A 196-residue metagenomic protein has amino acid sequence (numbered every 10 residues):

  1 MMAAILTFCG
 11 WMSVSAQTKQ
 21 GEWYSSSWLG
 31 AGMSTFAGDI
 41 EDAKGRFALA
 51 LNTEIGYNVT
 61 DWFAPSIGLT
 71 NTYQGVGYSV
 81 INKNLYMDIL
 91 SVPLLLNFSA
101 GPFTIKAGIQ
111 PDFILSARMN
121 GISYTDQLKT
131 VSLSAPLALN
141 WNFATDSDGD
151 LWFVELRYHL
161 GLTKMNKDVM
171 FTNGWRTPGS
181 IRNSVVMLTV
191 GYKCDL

Functional and structural regions predicted by a protein language model:
M1-W28, V186, V190, C194-L196: Bacterial Sec-dependent N-terminal signal peptides
A16-N58, P65, D195: Short glycine/proline- and aromatic-enriched beta-strand/turn motifs that initiate or cap beta-hairpins
K19-S27, D61-P65, G101-I105, D148-W152 (+1 more regions): Outer-envelope beta-barrel architecture signal
G21-S25, A43-L49, Y86-L90, G101 (+2 more regions): Residues that define the transmembrane beta-barrel architecture of outer-membrane proteins
L29-M33, L51-Y57, L69-N71, V92-F98 (+4 more regions): Residues on the lipid-exposed face of transmembrane beta-strands in outer-membrane beta-barrel proteins
A37-E41, Y78-K83, M119-L128, N173-P178: Extracellular loop and loop/strand-boundary signature of outer-membrane beta-barrel proteins
D42-V92, N97-F103: Glycine- and aromatic-enriched membrane insertion/assembly motifs of diderm outer-membrane and organelle channel
R118, Q127-L196: Predominantly the C-terminal beta-signal and adjacent terminal strand-loop region of outer-membrane beta-barrel
